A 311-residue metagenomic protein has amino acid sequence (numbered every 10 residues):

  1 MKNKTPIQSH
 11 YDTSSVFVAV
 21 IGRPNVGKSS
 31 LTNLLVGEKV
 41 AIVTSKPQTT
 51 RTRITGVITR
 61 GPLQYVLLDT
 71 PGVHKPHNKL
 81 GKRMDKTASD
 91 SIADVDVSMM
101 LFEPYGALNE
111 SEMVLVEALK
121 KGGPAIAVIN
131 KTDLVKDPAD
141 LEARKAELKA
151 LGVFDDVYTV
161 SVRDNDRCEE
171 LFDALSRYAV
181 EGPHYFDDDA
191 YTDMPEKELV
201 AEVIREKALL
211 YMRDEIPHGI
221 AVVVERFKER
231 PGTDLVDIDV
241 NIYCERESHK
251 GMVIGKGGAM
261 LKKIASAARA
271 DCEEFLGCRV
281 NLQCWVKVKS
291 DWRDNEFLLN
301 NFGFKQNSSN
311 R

Functional and structural regions predicted by a protein language model:
M1-V97, F102: Conserved G1/Walker A P-loop phosphate-binding module
A19, N33, T52, G56 (+12 more regions): Solvent-exposed alpha-helical segments within well-ordered globular domains of core cellular machineries
G27, R167, M260: Conserved glycine(s) of the Walker
E38, V57-G61, P76, S91 (+10 more regions): Conserved, well-folded catalytic cores of nucleic-acid-processing and energy-transducing macromolecular machines
T50, V73-K75, A107-L108, V135-K136 (+1 more regions): Catalytic P-loop NTPase motifs of RecA-like helicase/translocase cores
T59-Q64, R83-V157, K228-G232: Conserved C-terminal guanine-recognition region of P-loop GTPase G domains, centered on the G4
P124-I126, D133-E196: Canonical P-loop GTPase G-domain recognition
E196-R311: P-loop NTP-binding site
